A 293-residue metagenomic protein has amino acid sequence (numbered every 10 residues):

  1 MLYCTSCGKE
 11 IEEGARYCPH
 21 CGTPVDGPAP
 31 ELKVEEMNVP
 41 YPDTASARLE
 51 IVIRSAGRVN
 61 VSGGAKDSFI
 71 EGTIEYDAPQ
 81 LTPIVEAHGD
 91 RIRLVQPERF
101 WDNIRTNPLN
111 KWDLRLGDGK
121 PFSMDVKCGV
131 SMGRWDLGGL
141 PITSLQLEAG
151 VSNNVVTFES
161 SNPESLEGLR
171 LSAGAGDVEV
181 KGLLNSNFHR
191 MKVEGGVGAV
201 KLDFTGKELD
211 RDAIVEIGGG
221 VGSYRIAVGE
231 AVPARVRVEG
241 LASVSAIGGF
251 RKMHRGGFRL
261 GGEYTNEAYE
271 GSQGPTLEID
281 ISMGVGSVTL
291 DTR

Functional and structural regions predicted by a protein language model:
M1-E35: Cys/His-rich metal-coordination motifs, chiefly Zn-binding "fingers/knuckles"
V34-A45, V61-A65, E71-I84, R91-L109 (+2 more regions): Short, surface-exposed interaction patches in beta-rich subdomains that mediate adhesion/assembly near membranes
T44, R54, G117-G119, G138-L140 (+1 more regions): A short, compositionally biased micro-patch
L49-I53, I84: Short acidic/polar, Gly/Pro-enriched loop/turn segments located at secondary-structure boundaries
I84-A87, L114-D118, K127, D136-G138: Short, charge-rich binding segments
G89, K120-F122, T143: Pepsin/retropepsin-fold aspartyl endopeptidases
D125-E164: Right-handed parallel beta-helix
